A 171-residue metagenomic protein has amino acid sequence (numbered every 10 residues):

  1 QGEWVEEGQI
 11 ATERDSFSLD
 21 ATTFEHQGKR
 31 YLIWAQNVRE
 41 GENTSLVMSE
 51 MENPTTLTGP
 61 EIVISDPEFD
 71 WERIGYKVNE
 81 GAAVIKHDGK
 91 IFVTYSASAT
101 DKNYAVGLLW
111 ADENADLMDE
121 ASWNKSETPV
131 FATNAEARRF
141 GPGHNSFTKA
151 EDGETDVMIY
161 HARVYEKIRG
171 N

Functional and structural regions predicted by a protein language model:
Q1-N171: Carbohydrate-active catalytic/glycan-binding domains of CAZyme proteins, especially the secreted or lumenal ectodomains
